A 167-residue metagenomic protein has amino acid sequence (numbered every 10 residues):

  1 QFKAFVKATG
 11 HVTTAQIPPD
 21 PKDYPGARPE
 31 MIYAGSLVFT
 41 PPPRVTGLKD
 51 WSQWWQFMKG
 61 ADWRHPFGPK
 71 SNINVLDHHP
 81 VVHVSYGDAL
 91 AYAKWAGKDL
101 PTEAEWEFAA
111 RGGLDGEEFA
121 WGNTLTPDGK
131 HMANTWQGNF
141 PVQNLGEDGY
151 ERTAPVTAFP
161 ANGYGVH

Functional and structural regions predicted by a protein language model:
F5-T14, A96-G97: Short capping motifs at secondary-structure boundaries
I17-H167: Functional-site microenvironments in short loops/helix caps that host divalent-cation chemistry
